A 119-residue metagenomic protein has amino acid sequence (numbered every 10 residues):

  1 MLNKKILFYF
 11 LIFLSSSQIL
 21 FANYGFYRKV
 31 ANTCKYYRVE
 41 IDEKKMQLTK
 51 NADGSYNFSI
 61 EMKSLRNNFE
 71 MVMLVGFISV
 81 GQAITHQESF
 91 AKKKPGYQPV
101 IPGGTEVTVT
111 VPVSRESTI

Functional and structural regions predicted by a protein language model:
M1-N3: N-terminal secretory signal peptides that target proteins for export/translocation
K5, I41-K45, F69: Sparse, context-dependent recognition of short Cys/His-centered cofactor- or disulfide-binding micro-motifs
K5-S16: Sec-dependent N-terminal signal peptides
Q18-A22: Sec/Tat signal peptide C-region and signal peptidase I cleavage site
N23-S64, A91-I119: Polar/charged, Gly/Pro-rich intrinsically disordered segments
E61-M73: Second-shell loop/turn segments in exported
E70-A91: Short, non-transmembrane amphipathic alpha-helical segments
